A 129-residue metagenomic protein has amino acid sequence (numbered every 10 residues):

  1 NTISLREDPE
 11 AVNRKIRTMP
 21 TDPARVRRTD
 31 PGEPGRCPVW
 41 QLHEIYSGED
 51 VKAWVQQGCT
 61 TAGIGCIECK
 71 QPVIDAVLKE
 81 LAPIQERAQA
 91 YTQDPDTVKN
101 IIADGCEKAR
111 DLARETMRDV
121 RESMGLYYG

Functional and structural regions predicted by a protein language model:
N1-G129: Conserved nucleotide- and phosphate/pyrophosphate-binding catalytic cores in adenylate/nucleotidyl-handling enzymes
